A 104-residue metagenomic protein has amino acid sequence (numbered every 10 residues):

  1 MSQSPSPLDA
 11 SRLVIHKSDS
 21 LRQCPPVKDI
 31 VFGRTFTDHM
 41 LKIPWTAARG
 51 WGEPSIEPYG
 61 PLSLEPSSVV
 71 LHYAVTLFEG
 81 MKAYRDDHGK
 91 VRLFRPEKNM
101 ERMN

Functional and structural regions predicted by a protein language model:
M1-N104: Conserved alpha/beta cores of soluble small-molecule-handling proteins
